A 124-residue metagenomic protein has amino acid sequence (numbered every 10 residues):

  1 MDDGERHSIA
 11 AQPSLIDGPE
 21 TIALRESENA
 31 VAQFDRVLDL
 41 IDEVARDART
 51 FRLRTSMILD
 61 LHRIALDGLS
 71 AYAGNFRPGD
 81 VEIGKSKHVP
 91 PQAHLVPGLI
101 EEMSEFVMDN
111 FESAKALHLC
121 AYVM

Functional and structural regions predicted by a protein language model:
M1-M124: FIC/Doc superfamily catalytic core
